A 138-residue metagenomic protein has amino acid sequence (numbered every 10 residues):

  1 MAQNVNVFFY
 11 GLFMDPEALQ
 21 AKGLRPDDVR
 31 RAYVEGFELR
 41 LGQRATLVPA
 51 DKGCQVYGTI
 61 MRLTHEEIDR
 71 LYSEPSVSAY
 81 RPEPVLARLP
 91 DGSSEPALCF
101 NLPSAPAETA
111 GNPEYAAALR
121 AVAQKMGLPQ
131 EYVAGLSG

Functional and structural regions predicted by a protein language model:
A2-G138: Glycine-aromatic micro-motifs
